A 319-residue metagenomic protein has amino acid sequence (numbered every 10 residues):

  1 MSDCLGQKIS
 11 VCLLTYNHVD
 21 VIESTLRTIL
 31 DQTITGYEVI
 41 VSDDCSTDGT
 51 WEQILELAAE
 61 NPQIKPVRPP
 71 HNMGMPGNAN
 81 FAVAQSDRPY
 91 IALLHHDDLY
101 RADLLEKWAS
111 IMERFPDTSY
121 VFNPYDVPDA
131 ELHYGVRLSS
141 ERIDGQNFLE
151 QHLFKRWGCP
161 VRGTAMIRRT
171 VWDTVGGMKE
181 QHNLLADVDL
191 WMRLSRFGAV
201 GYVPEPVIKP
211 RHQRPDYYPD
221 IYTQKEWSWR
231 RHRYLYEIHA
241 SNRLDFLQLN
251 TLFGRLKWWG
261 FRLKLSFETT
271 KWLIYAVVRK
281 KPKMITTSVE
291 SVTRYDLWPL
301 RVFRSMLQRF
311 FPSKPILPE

Functional and structural regions predicted by a protein language model:
M1-T28: N-proximal low-complexity "stem/linker" segments adjacent to membrane-targeting elements
V11, N123, I143-H232: Conserved nucleotide-sugar donor-binding catalytic segment
R27-G36: Short, acidic, metal-binding catalytic loop of nucleotide-sugar glycosyltransferases
D43-E52, H71, H95: A conserved acidic beta->alpha catalytic loop
P69-S86, L99: Glycine-rich, basic loop-to-helix element that forms the pyrophosphate-binding segment of sugar-nucleotide handling
I91: Short aromatic/hydrophobic "clamp" motif used to bind/position activated sugar donors
D103-V136: Conserved donor NDP-sugar-binding/catalytic core segment of glycosyltransferases
F154, R196, R211-E319: C-terminal subregions of glycosyltransferases and related glycan-biosynthesis enzymes
